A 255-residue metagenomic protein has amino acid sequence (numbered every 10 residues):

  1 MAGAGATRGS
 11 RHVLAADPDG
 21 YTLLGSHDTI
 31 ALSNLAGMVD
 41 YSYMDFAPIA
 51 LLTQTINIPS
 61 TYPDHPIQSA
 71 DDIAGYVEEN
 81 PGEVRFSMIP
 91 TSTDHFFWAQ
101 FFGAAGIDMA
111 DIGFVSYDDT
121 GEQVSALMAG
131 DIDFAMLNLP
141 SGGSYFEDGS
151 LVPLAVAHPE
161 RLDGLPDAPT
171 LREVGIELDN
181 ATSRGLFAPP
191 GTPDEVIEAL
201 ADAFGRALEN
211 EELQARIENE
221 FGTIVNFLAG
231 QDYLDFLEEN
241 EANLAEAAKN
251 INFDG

Functional and structural regions predicted by a protein language model:
M1-A2, S26-D28, M88-I89, Y117-D118 (+2 more regions): Active-site-proximal beta-strand/loop segments in catalytic clefts of secreted hydrolases
M1-G9, G113-S125, N138-S141, Q231: Short helix-initiation/N-cap motifs at beta->coil->alpha
H12-G20, L35-E122, L171, I176 (+1 more regions): Hinge/capping helix and adjacent helix->loop/strand transition within the periplasmic-binding protein
A16, G37, G130, G149 (+2 more regions): Short glycine-centered helix-capping/turn motifs at secondary-structure transition points
D19-S26, R85-S87, D133-L137, P153-A155 (+1 more regions): Paired acidic/hydrophobic, glycine-rich loop segments that form the ligand-binding mouth/hinge of periplasmic-binding
D28-M38, A99-G106, A129, D133-P166: A ligand-binding cleft/hinge motif common to bilobed small-molecule-binding domains
T170, D194-G255: An extracytoplasmic/periplasmic, membrane-proximal ligand-sensing/linker region
